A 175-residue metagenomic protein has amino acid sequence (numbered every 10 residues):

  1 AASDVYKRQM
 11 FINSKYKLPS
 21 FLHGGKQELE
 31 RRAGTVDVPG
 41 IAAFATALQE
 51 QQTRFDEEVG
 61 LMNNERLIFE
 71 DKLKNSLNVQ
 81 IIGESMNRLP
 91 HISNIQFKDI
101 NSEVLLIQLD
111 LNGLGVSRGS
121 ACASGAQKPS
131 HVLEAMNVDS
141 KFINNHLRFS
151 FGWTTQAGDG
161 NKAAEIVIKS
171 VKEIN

Functional and structural regions predicted by a protein language model:
A1-Y6: Short, small-residue-biased leader/transition segments that mark boundaries at the very start of proteins
K7-V59: Conserved core segment of the aminotransferase class I/II
K26, P90-I92, N144-R148: Short, solvent-exposed beta-strand edge segments and adjacent coil->beta transition regions
V38-I41, L48, R66, E70 (+5 more regions): A general structural signal for well-ordered alpha-helical segments in protein cores
L48-D71, Q80-L89: Structural signature of PLP-dependent enzymes
Q80-H131, A135: Conserved PLP-binding catalytic core of the aspartate aminotransferase-like
K128-N175: PLP-dependent enzyme catalytic core of the Aspartate aminotransferase-like
